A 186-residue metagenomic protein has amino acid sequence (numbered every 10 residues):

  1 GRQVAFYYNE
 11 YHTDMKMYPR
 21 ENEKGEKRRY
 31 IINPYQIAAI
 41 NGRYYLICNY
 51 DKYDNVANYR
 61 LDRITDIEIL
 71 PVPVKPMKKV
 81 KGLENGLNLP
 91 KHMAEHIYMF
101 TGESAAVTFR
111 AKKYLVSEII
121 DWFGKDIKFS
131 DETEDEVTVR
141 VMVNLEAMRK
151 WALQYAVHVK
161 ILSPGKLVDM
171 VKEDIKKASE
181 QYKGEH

Functional and structural regions predicted by a protein language model:
G1-T108: Core beta-strand-centered patch of the WYL/Sm-like small regulatory domain
L87-H186: Polybasic (Lys/Arg-rich)
